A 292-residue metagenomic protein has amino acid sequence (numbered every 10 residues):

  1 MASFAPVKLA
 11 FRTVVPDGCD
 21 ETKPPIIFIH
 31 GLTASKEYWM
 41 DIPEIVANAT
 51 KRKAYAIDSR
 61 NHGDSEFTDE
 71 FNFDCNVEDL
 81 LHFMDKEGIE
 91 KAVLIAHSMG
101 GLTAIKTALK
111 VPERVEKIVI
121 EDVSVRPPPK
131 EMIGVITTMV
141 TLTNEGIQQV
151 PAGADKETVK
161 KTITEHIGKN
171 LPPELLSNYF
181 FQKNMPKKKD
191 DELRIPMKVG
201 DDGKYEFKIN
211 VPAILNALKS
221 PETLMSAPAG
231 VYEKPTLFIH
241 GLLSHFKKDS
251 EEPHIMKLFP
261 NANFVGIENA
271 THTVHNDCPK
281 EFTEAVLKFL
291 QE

Functional and structural regions predicted by a protein language model:
V7, V15-C19, M40, T50-I95 (+2 more regions): Active-site loop/oxyanion-hole signature of alpha/beta-hydrolase fold enzymes
K23-G31: Short beta-strand element of the alpha/beta-hydrolase
G31-A34, S98: Active-site glycine-rich loops that stabilize anionic/oxyanionic intermediates across multiple enzyme folds
T103-T107: Hydrolases whose catalytic domains are alpha/beta-hydrolase-1, hotdog thioesterase, or metallo-beta-lactamase-like
L109, E116-V159: Flexible "cap/lid" loop of the alpha/beta hydrolase fold
K130, V150-T223: Conserved alpha/beta-hydrolase catalytic His-Asp/Glu region
K188-K257, N263-G266: Conserved serine/cysteine hydrolase catalytic core
A270-P279, T283: Catalytic histidine-centered segment of alpha/beta-hydrolase-like enzymes
